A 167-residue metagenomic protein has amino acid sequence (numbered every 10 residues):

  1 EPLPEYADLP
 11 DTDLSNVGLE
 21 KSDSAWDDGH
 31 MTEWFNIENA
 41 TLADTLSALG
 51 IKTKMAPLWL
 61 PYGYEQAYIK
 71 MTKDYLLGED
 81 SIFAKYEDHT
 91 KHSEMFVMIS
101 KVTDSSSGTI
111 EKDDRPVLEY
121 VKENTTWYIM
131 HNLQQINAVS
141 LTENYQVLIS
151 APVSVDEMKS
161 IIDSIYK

Functional and structural regions predicted by a protein language model:
E5-N137, L141-T142: Short, solvent-exposed recognition patches
E143-K167: Surface-exposed amphipathic alpha-helical segments
